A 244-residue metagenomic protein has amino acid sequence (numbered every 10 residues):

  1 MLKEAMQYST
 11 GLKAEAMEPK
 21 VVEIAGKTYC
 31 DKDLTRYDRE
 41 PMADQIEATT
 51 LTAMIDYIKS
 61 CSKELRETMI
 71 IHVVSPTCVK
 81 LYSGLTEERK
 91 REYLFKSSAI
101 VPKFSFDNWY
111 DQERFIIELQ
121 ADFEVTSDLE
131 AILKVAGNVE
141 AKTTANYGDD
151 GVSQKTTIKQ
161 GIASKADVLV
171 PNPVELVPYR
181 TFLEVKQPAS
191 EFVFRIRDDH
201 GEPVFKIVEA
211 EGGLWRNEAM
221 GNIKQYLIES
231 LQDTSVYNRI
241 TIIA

Functional and structural regions predicted by a protein language model:
M1-Y82, Y237-A244: An N-terminally focused, membrane-permeabilizing/fusogenic/translocator signature enriched in pore-forming
E4-A14, P19, K80, D111-I117 (+4 more regions): Intrinsically disordered, low-complexity segments used for protein-protein interactions
E40, Y57-E64, E88, A121-T126 (+3 more regions): Surface-exposed polar/charged interaction patches
Q45-T49, F106-Y110, R114, F123 (+3 more regions): Alpha-helix boundary/N-cap detector
E47, L51-I71, C78-F104, N146-P203: Amphipathic, membrane-active segments
Y57, F115-E118, Y226, S230: Charge-rich, solvent-exposed alpha-helical interaction surfaces
F104-K155: Membrane-inserting effector segments that mediate pore formation, membrane fusion, or transient membrane insertion
V185-A189, R197-A244: Long, compositionally biased interface segments
